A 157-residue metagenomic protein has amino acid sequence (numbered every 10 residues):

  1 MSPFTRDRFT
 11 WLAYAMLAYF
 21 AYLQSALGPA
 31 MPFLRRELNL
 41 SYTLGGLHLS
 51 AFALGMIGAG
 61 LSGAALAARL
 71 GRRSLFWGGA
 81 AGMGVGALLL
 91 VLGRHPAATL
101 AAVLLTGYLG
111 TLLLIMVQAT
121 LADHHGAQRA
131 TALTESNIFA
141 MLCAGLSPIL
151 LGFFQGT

Functional and structural regions predicted by a protein language model:
S25, F52-L61, A144-G145: Residue-level signature of mid-helix packing/kink "hotspots" within the transmembrane helices of 12-pass Major
N39, G71, L92-A97, G126: Helix-breaking motifs and short loop linkers at transmembrane-helix boundaries and internal kinks in secondary membrane
A59-G71, Q155: Helix-to-loop junctions at the C-terminal end of transmembrane segments in multipass secondary transporters
R73-F76: Primarily marks hydrophobic transmembrane alpha-helices of the MFS/SLC 12-helix fold
A81-R94: C-terminal ends and interior cores of transmembrane alpha-helices in multi-pass membrane transporters/permeases
G86, A97-L105: Paired small-residue
A98, Q128, E135-T157: Helix-loop-helix hairpin linking two adjacent transmembrane segments in secondary transporters
L112-H125: Intracellular juxtamembrane helix-capping segments at the cytosolic ends of symmetry-related transmembrane helices
